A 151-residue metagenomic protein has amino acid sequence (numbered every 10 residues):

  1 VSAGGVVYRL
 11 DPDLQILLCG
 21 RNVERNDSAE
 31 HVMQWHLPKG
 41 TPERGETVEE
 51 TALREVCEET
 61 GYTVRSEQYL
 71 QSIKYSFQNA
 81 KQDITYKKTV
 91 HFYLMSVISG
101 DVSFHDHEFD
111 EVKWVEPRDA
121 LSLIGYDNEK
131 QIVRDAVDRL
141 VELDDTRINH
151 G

Functional and structural regions predicted by a protein language model:
V1-A3, L14, K88-H91, D110: Change "...and in nucleic-acid phosphodiester-cleaving endonucleases..." to "...and in nucleic-acid processing enzymes
V1-L37: N-terminal strand-loop-strand
D11-L14, V23-R25, E43, S72-S76 (+1 more regions): Short, charged/polar surface micro-motifs in flexible loops or helix N-caps
H36, K87, W114: Short aromatic/basic micro-patch
L37-L70: The catalytic Nudix box helix
G61-G100: Active-site segment of metal-dependent pyrophosphate-handling enzymes, primarily the Nudix hydrolase catalytic core
H91, S96, S103-R134: NUDIX/MutT-family hydrolases
